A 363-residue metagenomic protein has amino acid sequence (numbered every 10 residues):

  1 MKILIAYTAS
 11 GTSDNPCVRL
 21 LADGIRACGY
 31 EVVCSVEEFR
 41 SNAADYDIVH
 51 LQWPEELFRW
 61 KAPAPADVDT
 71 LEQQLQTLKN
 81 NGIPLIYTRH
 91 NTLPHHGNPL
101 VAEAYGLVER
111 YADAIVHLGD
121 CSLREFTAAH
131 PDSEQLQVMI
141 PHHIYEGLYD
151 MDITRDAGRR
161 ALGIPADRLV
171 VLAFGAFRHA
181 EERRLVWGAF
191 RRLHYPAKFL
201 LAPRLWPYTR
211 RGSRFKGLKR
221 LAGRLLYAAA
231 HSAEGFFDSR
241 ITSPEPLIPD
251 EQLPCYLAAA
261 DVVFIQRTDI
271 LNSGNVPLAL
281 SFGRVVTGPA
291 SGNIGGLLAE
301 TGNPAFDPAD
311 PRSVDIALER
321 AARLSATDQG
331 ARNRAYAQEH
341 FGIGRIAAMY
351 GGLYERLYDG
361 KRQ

Functional and structural regions predicted by a protein language model:
D113-A128, D132-D150: Donor nucleotide-sugar binding/catalytic pocket of nucleotide-sugar-dependent glycosyltransferases
Y149-I164: A short helix/loop element that forms part of the nucleotide-sugar donor recognition site in Leloir-type
P165-E181, F190, L201: Conserved donor-binding/catalytic core segment of Leloir-type glycosyltransferases
G212-C255: Nucleotide-activated donor-binding/catalytic signature segment of Leloir-type glycosyltransferases, i.e., the conserved
I265, V285-G288: Short hydrophobic beta-strand element within catalytic cores of glycosyltransferases and related nucleotide-activated
L278, S291-A305: Short acidic/histidine- and often glycine-rich active-site loop of Leloir-type glycosyltransferases that engages
A299-R312, E319-A326: Conserved acidic donor-binding segment of nucleotide-sugar-dependent glycosyltransferases
S325-D359: A charged, aromatic-enriched C-terminal amphipathic alpha-helix characteristic of glycosyltransferases across folds
